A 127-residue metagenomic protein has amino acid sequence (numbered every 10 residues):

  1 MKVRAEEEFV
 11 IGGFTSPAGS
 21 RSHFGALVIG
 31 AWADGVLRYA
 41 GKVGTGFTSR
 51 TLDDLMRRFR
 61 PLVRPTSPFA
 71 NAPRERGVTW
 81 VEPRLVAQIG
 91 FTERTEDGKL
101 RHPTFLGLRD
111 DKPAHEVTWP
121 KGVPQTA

Functional and structural regions predicted by a protein language model:
M1-A127: Catalytic cores of nucleic-acid ligases and guanylyltransferases
